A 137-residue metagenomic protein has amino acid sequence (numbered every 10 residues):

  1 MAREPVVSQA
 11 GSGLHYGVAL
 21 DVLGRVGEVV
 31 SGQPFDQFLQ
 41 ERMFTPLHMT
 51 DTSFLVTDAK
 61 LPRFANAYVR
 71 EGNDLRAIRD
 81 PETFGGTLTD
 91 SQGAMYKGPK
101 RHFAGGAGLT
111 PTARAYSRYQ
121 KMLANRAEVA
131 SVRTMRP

Functional and structural regions predicted by a protein language model:
M1-P137: Short, surface-exposed loop or secondary-structure junction motifs that flank catalytic or metal-binding residues
